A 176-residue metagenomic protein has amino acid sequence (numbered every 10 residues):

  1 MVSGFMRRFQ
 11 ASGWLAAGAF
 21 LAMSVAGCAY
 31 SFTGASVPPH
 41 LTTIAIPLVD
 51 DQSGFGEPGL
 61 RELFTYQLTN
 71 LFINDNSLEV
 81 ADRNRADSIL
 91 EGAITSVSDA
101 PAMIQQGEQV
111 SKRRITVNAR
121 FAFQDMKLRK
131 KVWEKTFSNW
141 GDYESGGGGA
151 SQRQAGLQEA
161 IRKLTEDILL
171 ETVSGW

Functional and structural regions predicted by a protein language model:
V2-A16: Bacterial N-terminal signal peptides that target proteins for export
G4-F5, P58, S111, A150: Short alpha-helical segments used as structural interaction elements across diverse proteins
Q10, D50-D51, T95: Short, internal active-site loops enriched in acidic
L15-G27: Bacterial N-terminal signal peptides
A26-I73, S77-R85, D99, K127 (+2 more regions): A structural "domain/chain start" motif
F32, N70, N74-E79, R85 (+3 more regions): Surface-exposed short loop/turn segments
